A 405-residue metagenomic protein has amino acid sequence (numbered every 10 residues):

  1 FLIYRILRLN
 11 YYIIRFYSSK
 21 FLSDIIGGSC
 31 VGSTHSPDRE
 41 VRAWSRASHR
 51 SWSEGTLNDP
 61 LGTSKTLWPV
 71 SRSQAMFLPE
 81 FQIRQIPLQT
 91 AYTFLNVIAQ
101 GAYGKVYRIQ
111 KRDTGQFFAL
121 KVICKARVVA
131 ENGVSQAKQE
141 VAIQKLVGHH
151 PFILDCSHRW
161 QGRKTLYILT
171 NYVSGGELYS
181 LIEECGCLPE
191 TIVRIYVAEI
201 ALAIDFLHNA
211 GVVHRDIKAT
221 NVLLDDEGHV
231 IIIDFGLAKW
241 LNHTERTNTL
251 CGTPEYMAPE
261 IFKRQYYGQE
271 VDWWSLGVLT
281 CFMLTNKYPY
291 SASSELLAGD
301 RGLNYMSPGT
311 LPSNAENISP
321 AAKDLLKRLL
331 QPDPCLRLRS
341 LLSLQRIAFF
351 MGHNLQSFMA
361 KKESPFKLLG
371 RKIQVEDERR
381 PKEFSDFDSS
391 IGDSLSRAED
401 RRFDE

Functional and structural regions predicted by a protein language model:
I3-Q89: Intrinsically disordered, low-complexity regulatory segments that flank or precede the catalytic domain of eukaryotic
K105: Conserved N-lobe ATP-binding subsite of Hanks-type protein kinase domains, especially the beta3 VAIK lysine
I123-G148: Conserved N-lobe beta3->alphaC-helix segment of eukaryotic protein kinase catalytic domains
R159: Activation-segment/catalytic-loop signature of the eukaryotic protein kinase fold
K164-E177, L181: Conserved short submotifs of the Hanks-type protein kinase catalytic core that shape the nucleotide-binding pocket
Y196-V197: Activation segment signature within eukaryotic-like protein kinase domains
S340-E405: C-terminal regulatory tails of eukaryotic serine/threonine kinases
